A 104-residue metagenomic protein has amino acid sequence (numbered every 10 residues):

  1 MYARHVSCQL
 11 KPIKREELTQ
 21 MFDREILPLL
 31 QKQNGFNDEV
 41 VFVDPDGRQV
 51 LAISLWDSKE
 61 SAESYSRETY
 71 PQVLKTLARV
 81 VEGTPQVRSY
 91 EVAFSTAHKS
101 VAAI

Functional and structural regions predicted by a protein language model:
M1-L51, L55-P71, A78-I104: Short S/T/G/P-rich N-terminal loop/turn motif that feeds into the first structured element of a domain
